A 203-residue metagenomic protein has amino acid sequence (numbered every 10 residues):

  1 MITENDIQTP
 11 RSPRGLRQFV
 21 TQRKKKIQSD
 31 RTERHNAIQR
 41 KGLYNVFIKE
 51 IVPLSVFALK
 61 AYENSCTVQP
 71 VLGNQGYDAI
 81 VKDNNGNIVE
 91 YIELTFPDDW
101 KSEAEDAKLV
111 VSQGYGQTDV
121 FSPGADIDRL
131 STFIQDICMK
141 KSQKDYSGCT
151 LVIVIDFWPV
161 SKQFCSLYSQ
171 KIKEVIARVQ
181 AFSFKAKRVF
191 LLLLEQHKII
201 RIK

Functional and structural regions predicted by a protein language model:
M1-T67, P97-K203: Metal-dependent nuclease catalytic core centered on acidic motifs
T67-G73: Short beta-strand
Q75-K82: Short acidic loop-to-beta-strand element that houses the catalytic metal-binding Asp/Glu of nuclease active sites
A79, E90-F96: Conserved catalytic cores of phosphodiester-cleaving nucleases, focusing on short active-site segments
